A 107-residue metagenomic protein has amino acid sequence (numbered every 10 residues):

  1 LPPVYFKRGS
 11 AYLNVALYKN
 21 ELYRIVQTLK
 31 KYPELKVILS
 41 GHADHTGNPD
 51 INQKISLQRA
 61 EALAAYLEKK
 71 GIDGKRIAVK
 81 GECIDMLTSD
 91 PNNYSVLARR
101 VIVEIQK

Functional and structural regions predicted by a protein language model:
L1-K36, Y94-V96, K107: Periplasmic peptidoglycan-binding/tethering modules of Gram-negative envelope proteins
Y12, A16, S40-K107: Periplasmic OmpA-like peptidoglycan-binding domain that tethers envelope proteins to the cell wall
